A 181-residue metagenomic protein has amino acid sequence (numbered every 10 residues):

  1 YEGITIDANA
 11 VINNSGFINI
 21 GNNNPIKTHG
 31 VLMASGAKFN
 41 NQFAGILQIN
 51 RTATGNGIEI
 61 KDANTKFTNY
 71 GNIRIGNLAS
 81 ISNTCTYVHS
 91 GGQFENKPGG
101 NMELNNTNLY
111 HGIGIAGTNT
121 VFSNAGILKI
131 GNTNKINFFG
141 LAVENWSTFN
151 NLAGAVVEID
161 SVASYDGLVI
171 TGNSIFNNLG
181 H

Functional and structural regions predicted by a protein language model:
Y1-T5, N9-H181: Extracellular beta-strand-rich, repetitive "passenger/adhesive" scaffolds that bind or process carbohydrates
